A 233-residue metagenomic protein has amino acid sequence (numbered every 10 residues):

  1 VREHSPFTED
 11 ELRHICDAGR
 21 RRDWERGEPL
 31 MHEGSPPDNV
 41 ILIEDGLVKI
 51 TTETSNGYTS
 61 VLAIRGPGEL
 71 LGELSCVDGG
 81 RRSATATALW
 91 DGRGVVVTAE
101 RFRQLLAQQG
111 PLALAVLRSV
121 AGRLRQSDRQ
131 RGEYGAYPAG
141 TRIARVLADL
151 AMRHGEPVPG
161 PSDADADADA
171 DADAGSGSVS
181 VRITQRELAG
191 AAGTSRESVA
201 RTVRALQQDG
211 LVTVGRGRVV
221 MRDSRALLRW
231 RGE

Functional and structural regions predicted by a protein language model:
V1-R26, S75-C76: Cyclic nucleotide-binding regulatory module and flanking cytosolic helices
E3, E28-D91: Cyclic nucleotide-binding regulatory domains
C16, R20-D23, R118-A121, R125 (+2 more regions): Amphipathic, well-packed alpha-helical segments that form the structural scaffold of globular domains
V40, L62, G94-V95, S180 (+2 more regions): A residue-level structural signature of the nucleotidyltransferase/glycosyltransferase Rossmann-like core
A63-Q126: Cyclic-nucleotide recognition modules
Q130-G155: Short alpha-helical segments that sit at the start of domains
L150-E233: Phosphate-/nucleic-acid-contacting segments
